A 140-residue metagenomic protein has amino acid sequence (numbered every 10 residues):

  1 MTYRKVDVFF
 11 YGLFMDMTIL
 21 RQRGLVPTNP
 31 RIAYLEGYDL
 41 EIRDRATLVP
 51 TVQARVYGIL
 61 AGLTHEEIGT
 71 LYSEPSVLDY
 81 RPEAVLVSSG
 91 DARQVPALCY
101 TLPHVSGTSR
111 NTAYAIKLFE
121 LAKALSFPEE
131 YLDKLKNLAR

Functional and structural regions predicted by a protein language model:
T2-R140: Glycine-aromatic micro-motifs
